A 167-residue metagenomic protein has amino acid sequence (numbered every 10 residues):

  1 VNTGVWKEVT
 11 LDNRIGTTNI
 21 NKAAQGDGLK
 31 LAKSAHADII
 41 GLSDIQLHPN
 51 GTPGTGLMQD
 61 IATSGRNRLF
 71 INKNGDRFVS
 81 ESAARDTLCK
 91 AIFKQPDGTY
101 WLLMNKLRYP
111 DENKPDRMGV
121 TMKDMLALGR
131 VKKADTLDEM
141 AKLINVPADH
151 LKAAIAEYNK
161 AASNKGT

Functional and structural regions predicted by a protein language model:
V1-G51: Glycine-rich loop(s) and the adjacent beta-strand/alpha-helix scaffold that form part
T3, I15, P53-T55, L128 (+1 more regions): Feature targets compositionally biased, intrinsically disordered low-complexity regions with long contiguous runs
K7, A83, A153-A156: Composition- and surface-driven signal marking solvent-exposed, interaction-prone regions in large proteins
D12-I15, T121-K123, L151: A short, structure-level motif marking secondary-structure boundaries and short turns
A23, D116-G119, K165: A detector of low-complexity, intrinsically disordered, Ser/Thr/Gly/Pro/Ala-rich segments
L29-L31, A35-V146: An anion/pyrophosphate-binding glycine-rich loop and adjacent beta-alpha core in soluble alpha-beta enzymes
H150-T167: A glycine-rich dinucleotide-binding beta-alpha-beta segment and adjacent secondary-structure elements that constitute
